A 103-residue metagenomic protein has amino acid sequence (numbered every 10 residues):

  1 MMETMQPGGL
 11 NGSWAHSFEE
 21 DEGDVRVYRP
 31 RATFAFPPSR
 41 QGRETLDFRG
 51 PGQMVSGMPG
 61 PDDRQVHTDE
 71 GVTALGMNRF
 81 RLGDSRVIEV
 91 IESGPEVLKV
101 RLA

Functional and structural regions predicted by a protein language model:
M1-A103: Lipid interaction determinants
